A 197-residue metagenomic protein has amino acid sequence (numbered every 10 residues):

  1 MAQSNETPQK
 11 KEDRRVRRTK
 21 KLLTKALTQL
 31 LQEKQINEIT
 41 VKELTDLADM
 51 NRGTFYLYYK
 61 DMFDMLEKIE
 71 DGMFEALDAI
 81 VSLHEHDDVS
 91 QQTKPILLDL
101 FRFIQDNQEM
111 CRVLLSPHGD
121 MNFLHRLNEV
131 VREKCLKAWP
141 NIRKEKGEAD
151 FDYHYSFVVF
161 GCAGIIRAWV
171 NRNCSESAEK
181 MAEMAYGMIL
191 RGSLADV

Functional and structural regions predicted by a protein language model:
M1-K34: Basic, helix-initiating cap at the start of DNA-binding domains
A2-Q3, F160, A168-V197: C-terminal peripheral helix-coil segments that are non-catalytic and often amphipathic
T19, L23-L31, L77, L100 (+2 more regions): Short hydrophobic clusters on alpha-helical segments that form packing/core surfaces in small helical domains
Q29-I36, I80, H84, N107 (+2 more regions): Basic, amphipathic alpha-helical hairpins
L30-D64: Helix-turn-helix
T40-V41, I69-D78: Short, basic, alpha-helical segments at the C-terminal edge of helix-turn-helix-like DNA-binding modules
V81-E109: Hydrophobic alpha-helical connector segments
P95, H118-K144, D152-A163, L194: Amphipathic alpha-helical packing segments from all-alpha helical-bundle domains
